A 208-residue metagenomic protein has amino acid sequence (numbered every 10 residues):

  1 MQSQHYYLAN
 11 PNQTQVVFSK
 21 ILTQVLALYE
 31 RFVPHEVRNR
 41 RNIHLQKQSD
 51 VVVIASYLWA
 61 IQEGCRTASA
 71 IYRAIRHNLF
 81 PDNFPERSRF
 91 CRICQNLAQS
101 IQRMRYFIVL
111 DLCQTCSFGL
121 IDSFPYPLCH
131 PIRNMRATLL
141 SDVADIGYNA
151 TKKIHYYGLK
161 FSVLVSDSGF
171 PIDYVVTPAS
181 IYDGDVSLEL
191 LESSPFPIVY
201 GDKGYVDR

Functional and structural regions predicted by a protein language model:
M1-R208: Short alpha-helical elements
